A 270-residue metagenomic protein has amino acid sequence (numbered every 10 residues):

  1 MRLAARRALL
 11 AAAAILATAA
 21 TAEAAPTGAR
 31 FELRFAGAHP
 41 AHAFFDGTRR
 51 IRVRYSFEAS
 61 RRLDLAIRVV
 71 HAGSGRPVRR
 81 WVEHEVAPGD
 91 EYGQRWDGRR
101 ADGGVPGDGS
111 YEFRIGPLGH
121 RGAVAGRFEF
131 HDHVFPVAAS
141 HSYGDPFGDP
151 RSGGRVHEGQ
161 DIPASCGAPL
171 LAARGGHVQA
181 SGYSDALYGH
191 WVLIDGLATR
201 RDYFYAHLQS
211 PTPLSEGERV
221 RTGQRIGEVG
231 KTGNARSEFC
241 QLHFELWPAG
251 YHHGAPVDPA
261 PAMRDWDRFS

Functional and structural regions predicted by a protein language model:
L10-A19: Bacterial N-terminal signal peptides
A24-I51, H131-Y143: Short, compositionally biased P/S/T/A/G/V-rich stretches that sit at domain boundaries
I51-A59: Aromatic/hydrophobic beta-strand junction motif of beta-rich domains
P77-G103: Glycine-centered tight-turn motifs at strand-turn-strand junctions
D102-S110, C240: Short glycine/proline/serine/threonine-rich loop/turn segments at secondary-structure transition edges
S110-H190, T199, T222, K231 (+2 more regions): Surface-exposed, glycine-biased beta-strand/turn segments
A173-T212, A235-E245: Zn2+-dependent peptidoglycan hydrolase active-site motif and core
